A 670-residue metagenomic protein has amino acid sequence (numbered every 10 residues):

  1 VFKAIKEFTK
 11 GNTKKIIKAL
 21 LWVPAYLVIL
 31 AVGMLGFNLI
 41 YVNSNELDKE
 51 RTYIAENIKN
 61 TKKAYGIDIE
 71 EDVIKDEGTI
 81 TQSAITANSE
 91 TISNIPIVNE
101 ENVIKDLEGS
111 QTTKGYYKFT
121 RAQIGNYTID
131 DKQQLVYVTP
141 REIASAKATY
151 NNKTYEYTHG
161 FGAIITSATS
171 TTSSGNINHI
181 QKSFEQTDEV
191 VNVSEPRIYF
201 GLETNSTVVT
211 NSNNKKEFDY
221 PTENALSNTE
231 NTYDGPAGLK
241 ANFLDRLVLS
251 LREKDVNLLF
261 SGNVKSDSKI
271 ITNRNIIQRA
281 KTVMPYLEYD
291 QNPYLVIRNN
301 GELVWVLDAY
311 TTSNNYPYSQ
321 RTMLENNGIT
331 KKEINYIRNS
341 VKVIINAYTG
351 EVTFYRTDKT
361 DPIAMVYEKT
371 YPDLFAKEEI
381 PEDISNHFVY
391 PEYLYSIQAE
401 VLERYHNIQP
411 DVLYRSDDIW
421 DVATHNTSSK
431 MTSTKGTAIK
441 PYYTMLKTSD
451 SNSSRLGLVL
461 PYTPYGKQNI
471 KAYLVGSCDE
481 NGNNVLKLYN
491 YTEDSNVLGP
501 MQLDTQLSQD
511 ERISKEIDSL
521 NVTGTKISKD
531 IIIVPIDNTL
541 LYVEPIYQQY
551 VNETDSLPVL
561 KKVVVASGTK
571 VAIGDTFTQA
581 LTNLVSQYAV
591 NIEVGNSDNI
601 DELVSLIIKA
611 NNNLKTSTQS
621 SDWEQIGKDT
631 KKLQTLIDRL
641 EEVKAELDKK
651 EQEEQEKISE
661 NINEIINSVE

Functional and structural regions predicted by a protein language model:
V1-S620, E624-N667: Soluble extracytoplasmic regions of secretory-pathway and membrane proteins
